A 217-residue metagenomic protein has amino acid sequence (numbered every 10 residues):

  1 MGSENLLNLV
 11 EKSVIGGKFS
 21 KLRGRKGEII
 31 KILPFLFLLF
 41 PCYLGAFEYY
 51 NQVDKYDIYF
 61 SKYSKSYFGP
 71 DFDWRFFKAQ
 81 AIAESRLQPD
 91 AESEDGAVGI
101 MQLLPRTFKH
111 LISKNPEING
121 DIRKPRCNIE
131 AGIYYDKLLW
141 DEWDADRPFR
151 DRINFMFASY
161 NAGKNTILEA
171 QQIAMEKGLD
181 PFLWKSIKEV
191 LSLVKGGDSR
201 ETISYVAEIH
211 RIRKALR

Functional and structural regions predicted by a protein language model:
G2-E11, I15-K21, Y43-I58, R106-Y134 (+1 more regions): Non-catalytic cell-wall polysaccharide-engagement segments
I15, L33-L36: N-terminal leader/targeting signatures
K21-P34: N-terminal Sec-pathway targeting helices
L36-L44: Hydrophobic h-region of N-terminal signal peptides that target proteins for export in Gram-negative bacteria
S64-F72, A145: Short, charged helix-capping/linker segments at alpha-helix termini
F72-F77, I82, D95-V98, R152-I153: Extracytoplasmic
I82-T107, G163, I209: Cell-wall polysaccharide-cleaving catalytic domain and substrate-binding groove, primarily in peptidoglycan/chitin
